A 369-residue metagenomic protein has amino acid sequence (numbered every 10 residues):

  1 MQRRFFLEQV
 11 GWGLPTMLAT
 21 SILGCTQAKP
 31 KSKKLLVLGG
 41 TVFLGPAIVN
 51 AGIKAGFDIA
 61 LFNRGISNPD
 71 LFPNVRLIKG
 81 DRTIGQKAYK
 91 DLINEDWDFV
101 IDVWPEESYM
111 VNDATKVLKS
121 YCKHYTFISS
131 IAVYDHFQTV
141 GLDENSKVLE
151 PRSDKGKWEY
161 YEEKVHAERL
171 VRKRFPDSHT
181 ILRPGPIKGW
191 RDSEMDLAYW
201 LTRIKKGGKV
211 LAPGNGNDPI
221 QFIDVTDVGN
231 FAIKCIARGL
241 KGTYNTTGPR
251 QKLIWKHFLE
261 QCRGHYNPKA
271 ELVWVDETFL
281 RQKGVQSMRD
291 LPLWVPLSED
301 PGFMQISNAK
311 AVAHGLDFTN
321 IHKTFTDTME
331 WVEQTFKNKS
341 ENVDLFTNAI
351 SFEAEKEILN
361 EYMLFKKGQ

Functional and structural regions predicted by a protein language model:
M1-P15: N-terminal secretory signal peptides and thylakoid transit peptides that target proteins across membranes
L35, T41, N68-C122, V133: NAD(P)H-binding glycine-rich loop region in Rossmannoid oxidoreductase-like domains and their noncatalytic homologs
L38-A55: N-terminal Rossmann NAD(P)H-binding glycine-rich loop of SDR-like oxidoreductase domains
F62-I66: N-terminal Rossmann-fold cofactor-binding loop
S130-E159, R169-K173: Active-site "gating" loop of Rossmann-like NAD(P)-dependent oxidoreductase/epimerase domains
E168-R191: Conserved beta-loop-beta element that borders a ligand/cofactor-binding pocket
E194-W200, P213-R238, G242-N245, K323: Substrate-positioning beta->alpha
K234-E299, I306-A309, M329, F336-K367: Mid/C-terminal beta-alpha module of Rossmann-like enzyme folds, strongest in SDR-family dehydrogenases/epimerases
